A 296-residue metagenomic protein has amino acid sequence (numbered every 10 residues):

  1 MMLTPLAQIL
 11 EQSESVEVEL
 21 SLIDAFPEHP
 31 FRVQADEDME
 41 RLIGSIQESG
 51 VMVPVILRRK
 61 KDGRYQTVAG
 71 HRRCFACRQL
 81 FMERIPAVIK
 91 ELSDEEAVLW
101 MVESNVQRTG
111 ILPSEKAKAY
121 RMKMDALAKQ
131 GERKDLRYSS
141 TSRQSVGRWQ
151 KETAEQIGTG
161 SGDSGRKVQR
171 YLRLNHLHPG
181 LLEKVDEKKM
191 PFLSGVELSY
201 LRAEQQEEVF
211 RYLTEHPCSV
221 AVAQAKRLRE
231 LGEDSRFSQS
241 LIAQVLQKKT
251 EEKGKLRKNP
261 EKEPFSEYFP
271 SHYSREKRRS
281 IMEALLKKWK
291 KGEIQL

Functional and structural regions predicted by a protein language model:
M1-K90, E96-T109: Short, charged/polar connector segments at secondary-structure boundaries
A35-D38, L42, R72-R73, V98 (+4 more regions): Helical mechanochemical/support elements of P-loop NTPase systems and associated helical scaffolds
E40, G44, F75-R78, W100 (+5 more regions): Solvent-exposed alpha-helical segments within well-ordered globular domains of core cellular machineries
R108-V196, Y200: Alpha-helical interaction elements
S161, G165-A284: Amphipathic alpha-helical extensions and coiled-coil-like segments
W289-L296: Short acidic DE-rich linear segments
